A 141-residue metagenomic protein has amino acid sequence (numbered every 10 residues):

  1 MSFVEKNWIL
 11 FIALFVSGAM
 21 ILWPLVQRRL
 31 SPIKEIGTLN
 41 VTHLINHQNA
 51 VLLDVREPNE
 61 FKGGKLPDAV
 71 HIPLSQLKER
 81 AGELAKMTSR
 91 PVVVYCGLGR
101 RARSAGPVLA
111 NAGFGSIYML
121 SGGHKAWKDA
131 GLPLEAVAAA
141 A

Functional and structural regions predicted by a protein language model:
M1-N40, L44-A50, P58-P91, R100-A141: Rhodanese-like catalytic fold shared by cysteine-dependent sulfurtransferases and DSP/PTP-type phosphatases
L53: Conserved beta/loop motifs at nucleotide-recognition and modification sites
Y95-C96: Short, surface-exposed ligand- or partner-binding patches at beta-edge/loop junctions that are enriched in aromatics
